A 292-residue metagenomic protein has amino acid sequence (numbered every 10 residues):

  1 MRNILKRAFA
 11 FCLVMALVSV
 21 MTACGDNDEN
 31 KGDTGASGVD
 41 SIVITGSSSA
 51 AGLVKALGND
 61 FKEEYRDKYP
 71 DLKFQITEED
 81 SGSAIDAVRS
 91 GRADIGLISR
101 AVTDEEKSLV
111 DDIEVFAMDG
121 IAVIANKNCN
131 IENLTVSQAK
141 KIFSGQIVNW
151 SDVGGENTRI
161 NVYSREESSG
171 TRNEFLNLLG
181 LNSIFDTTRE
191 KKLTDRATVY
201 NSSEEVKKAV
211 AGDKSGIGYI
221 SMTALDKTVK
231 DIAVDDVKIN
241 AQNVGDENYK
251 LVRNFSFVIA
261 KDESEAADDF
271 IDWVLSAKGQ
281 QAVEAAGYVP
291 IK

Functional and structural regions predicted by a protein language model:
M1-C12: Bacterial N-terminal signal peptides that target proteins for export
S19-A23: C-terminal motif of bacterial Sec signal peptides marking the signal peptidase cleavage site
G25-G82, D86-R89, A93-D94, I98-K292: Exported/periplasmic ABC-transporter solute-binding proteins
